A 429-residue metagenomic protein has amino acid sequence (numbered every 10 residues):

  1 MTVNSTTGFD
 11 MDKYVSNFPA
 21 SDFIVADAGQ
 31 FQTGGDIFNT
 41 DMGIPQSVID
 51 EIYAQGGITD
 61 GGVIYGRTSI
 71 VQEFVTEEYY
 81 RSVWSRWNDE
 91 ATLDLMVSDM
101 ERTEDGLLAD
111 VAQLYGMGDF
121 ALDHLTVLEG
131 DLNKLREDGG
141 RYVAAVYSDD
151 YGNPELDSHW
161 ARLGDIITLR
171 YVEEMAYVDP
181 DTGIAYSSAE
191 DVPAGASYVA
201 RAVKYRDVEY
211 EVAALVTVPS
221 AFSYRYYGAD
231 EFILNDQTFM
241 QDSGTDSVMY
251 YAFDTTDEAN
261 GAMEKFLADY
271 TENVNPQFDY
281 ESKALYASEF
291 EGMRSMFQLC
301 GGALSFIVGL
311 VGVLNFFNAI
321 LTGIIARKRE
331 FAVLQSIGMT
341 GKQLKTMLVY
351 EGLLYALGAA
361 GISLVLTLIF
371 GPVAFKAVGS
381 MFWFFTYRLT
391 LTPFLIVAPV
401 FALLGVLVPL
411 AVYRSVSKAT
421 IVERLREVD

Functional and structural regions predicted by a protein language model:
N4, G8, A287-F297, Q343-M347 (+1 more regions): Short helix-loop junctions at transmembrane helix boundaries
S5-G301: Basic-flanked hydrophobic alpha-helices used for secretion and membrane insertion
F9-S16, S336, G379, E423-R426: Short amphipathic alpha-helical coupling elements at transmembrane boundaries
V63, A419-D429: Cytoplasmic juxtamembrane regions at transmembrane-helix boundaries
D246, F253, G302-I307, I337-E351: Hydrophobic alpha-helical transmembrane segments
S295-A319: Internal alpha-helical transmembrane segments of multipass membrane proteins, especially hydrophobic lipid-embedded
G312-Y355: Interfacial "coupling" helices/loops that link adjacent transmembrane helices in transporter permeases
